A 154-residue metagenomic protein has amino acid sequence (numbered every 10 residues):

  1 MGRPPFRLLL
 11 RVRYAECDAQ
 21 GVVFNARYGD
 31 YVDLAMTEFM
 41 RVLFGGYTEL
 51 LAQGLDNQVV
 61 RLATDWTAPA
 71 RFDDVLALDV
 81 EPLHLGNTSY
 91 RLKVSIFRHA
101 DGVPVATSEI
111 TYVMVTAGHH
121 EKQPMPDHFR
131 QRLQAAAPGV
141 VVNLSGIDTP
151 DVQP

Functional and structural regions predicted by a protein language model:
M1-L9, R61, V75-A77, S89-R91 (+1 more regions): Intrinsic-disorder/low-complexity, polar/charged segments enriched in Ser/Thr/Lys/Arg/Asp/Glu/Gln
G2-R61, V115-P154: Hot-dog-fold acyl-thioester-processing enzymes
Y14, V94-I96, Y112: Generic short beta-strand
V32, V94, S108: Conserved GNAT-family N-acetyltransferase fold
F39-Y90: Hydrophobic beta-strand-centered segment that forms part of the acyl-chain substrate-binding groove
A100-G102, G118: Solvent-exposed strand-loop boundary residues in beta-sheet-rich modules
A106-S108, P124: A structural microfeature
